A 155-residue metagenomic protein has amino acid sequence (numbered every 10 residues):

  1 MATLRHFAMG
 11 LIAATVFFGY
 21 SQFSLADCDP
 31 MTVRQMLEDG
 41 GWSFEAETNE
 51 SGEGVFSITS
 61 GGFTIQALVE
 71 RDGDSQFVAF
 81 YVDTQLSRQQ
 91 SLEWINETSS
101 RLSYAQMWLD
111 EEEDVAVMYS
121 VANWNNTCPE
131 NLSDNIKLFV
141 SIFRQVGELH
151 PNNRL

Functional and structural regions predicted by a protein language model:
M1-L11: Bacterial N-terminal signal peptides that target proteins for export
A26-G73: N-terminal secretory signal peptides
P30, R34-L37, L92, S133-I136 (+1 more regions): Extracytoplasmic/secreted envelope proteins and their assembly/folding machinery, especially bacterial periplasmic
T48-E50, S60-G62, R71, Y81-T84 (+2 more regions): A mature extracytoplasmic/lumenal domain signature
Q76-M118: Short, internal acidic amphipathic alpha-helical interface segments that mediate docking to partner proteins
Y104-G147: A short, solvent-exposed beta-edge/loop patch
H150-L155: Short, highly charged C-terminal tails/helix-capping segments
